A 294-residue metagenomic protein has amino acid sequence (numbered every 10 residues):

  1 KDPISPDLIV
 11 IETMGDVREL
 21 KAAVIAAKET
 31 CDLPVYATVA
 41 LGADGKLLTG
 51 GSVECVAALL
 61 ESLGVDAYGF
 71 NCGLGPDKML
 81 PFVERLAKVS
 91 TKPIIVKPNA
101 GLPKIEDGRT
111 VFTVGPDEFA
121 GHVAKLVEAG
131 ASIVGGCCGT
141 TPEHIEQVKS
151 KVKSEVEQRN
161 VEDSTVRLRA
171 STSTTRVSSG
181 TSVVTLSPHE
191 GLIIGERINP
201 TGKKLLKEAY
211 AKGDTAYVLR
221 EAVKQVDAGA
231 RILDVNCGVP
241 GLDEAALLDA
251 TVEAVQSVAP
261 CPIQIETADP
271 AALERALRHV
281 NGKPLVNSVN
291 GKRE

Functional and structural regions predicted by a protein language model:
K1-E294: Domain-level signal for soluble alpha/beta catalytic cores
